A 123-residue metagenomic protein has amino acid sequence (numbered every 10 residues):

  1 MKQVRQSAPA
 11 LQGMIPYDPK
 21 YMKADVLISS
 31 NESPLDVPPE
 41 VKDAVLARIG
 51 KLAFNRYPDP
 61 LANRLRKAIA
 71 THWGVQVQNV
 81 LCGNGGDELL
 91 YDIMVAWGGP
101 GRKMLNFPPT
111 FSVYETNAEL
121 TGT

Functional and structural regions predicted by a protein language model:
M1-R56: N-terminal "arm"/small-domain region of PLP-dependent enzymes with the aminotransferase-like
N31-P34, G86-D87, F111: Short glycine-rich anion-binding loops that position phosphate/pyrophosphate groups of nucleotides and phosphorylated
P58, C82, N106: Conserved SAM-binding loop
N63-K103: Phosphate-binding glycine-rich loop
A96-N117: Conserved PLP-anchoring active-site segment centered on the Schiff-base-forming lysine
L120-T123: A short helix-loop-beta submotif of the ANL/AMP-binding
